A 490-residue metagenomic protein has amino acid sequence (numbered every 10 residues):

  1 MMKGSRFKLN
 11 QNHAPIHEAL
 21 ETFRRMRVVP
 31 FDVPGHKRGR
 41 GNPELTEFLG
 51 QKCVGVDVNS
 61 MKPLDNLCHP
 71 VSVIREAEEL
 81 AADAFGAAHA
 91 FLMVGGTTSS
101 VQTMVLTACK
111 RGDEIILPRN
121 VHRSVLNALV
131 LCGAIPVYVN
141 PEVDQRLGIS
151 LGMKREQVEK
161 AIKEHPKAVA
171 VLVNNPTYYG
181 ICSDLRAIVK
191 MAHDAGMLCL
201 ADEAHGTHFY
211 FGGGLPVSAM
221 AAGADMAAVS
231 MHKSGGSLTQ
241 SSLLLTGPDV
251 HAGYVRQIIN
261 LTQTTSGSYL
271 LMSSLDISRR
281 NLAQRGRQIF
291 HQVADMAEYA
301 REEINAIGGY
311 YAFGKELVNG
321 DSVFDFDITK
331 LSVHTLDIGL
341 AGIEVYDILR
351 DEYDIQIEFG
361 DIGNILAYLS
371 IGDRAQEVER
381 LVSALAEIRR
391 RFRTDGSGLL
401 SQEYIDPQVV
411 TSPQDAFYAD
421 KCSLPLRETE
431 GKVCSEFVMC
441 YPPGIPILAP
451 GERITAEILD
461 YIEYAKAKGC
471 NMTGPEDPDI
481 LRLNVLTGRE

Functional and structural regions predicted by a protein language model:
M1-S72, P443: N-terminal "arm"/small-domain region of PLP-dependent enzymes with the aminotransferase-like
R6, N10, I16-E21, R25 (+4 more regions): Conserved PLP-enzyme active-site core in the AAT-like
R38, Y178, K233-S234, D249-H251 (+6 more regions): Short, glycine-/Ser/Thr-/acidic-enriched flexible segments
V54-G96: Conserved N-terminal alpha-helix of the aminotransferase class I/II PLP-enzyme fold
L64, F91-M93, V171-N174, S332 (+1 more regions): Short glycine-rich or small-residue beta-strand-to-loop segments that form or flank ligand, phosphate, metal/Fe-S
L92, Y138-N140, V229, F359 (+1 more regions): Structural signal for conserved beta-strand scaffold positions within catalytic alpha/beta enzyme cores
Y299-P475: Conserved C-terminal alpha-helix-loop-beta "cap" of PLP-dependent enzymes that closes/shapes the active-site mouth
N471-E490: Charge-dense polyanion-binding interfaces
